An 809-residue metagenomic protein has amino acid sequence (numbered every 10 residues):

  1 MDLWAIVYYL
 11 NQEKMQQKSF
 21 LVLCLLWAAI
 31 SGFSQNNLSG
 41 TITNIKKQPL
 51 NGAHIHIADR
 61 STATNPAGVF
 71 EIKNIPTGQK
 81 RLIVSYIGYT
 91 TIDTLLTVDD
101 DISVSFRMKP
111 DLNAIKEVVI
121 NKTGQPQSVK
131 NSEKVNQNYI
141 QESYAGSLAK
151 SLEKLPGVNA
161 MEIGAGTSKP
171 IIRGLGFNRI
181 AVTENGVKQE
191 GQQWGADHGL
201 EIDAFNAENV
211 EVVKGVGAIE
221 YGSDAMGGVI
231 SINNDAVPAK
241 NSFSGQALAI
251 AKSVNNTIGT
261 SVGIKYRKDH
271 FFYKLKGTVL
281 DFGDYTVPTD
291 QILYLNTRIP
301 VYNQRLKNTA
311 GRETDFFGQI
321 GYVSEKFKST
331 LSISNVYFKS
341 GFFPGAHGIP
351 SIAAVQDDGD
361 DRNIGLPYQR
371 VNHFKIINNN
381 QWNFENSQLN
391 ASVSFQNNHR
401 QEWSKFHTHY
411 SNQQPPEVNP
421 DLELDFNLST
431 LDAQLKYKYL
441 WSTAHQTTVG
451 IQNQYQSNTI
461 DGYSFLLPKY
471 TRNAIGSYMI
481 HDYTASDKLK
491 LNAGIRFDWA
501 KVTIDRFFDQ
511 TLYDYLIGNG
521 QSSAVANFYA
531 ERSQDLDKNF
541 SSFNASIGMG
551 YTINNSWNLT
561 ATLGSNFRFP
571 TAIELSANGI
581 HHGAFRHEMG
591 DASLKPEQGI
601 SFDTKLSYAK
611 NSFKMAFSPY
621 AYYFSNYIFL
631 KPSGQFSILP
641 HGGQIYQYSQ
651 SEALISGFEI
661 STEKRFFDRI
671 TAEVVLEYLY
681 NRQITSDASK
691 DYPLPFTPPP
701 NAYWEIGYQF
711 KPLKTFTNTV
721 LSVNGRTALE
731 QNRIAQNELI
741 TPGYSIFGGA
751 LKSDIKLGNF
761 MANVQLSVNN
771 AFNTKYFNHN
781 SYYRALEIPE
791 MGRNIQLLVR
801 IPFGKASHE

Functional and structural regions predicted by a protein language model:
T43-Q48, H54, S85-Y89, D99-Q141 (+1 more regions): Short, acidic, small-residue-rich periplasmic hinge/interaction motif at the N-terminus of Gram-negative outer-membrane
K73, V187-G215: Short acidic/polar hinge/loop motifs at secondary-structure boundaries that mediate gating or recognition
S103-R107, L148-S151, G166-I171, I180-T183 (+4 more regions): N-terminal periplasmic accessory domains that precede and gate Gram-negative outer-membrane beta-barrel machines
N255-D281, Y294-F343, L440-H445, M479 (+2 more regions): Transmembrane beta-barrel wall of Gram-negative outer-membrane proteins
F282-P288, Y623-N626, A672, T727-N732 (+1 more regions): C-terminal beta-signal and adjacent terminal beta-strands/loops of Gram-negative outer-membrane beta-barrel proteins
K307-E313, K326-E385, L389, F395-S429 (+4 more regions): Flexible loop and strand-edge segments within Gram-negative outer membrane beta-barrel domains
N308, V418-K436, M589-P596, S601 (+2 more regions): Outer membrane beta-barrel strand-and-loop segments of large Gram-negative receptors, especially TonB-dependent
Y620-F624, H641-Q731: Gram-negative outer-membrane beta-barrel transporters
